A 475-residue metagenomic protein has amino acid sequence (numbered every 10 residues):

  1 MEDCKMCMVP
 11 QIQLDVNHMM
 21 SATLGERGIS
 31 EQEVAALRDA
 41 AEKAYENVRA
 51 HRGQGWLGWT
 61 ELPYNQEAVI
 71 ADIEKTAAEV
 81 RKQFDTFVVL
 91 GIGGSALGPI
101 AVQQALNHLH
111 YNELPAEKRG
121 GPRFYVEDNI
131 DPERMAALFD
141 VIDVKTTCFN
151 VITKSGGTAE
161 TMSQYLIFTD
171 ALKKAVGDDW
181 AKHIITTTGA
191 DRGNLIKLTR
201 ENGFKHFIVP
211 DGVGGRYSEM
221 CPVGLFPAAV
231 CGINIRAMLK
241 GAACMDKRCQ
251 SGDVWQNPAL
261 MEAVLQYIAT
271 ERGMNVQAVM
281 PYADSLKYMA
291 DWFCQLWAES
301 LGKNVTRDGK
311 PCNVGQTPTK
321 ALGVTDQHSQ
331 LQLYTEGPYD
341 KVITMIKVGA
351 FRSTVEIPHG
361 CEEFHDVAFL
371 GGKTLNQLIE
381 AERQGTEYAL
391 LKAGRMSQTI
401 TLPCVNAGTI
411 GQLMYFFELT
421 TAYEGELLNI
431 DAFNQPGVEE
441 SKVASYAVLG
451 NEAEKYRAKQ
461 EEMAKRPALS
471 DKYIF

Functional and structural regions predicted by a protein language model:
E2-R81, H359-H365, F369, L427 (+1 more regions): Extended, charge-enriched "interface" segments that sit outside catalytic cores
H51-E61, E117-P122, P311-C312: Gly-rich Lys/Arg/Thr-decorated short loops/hinges at beta-loop-alpha junctions or inter-strand turns that position
H51-R52, D72-D85, L138-T147, V264-N275 (+2 more regions): Glycine-rich phosphate/diphosphate-binding loops that line cofactor/substrate pockets in enzymes
A78-G252, V443, A447: Glycine-rich phosphate-binding loops that contact phosphosugars or nucleotide phosphates
P122, K205-G212, G315, V367-G372 (+1 more regions): Short beta-alpha connecting loops at secondary-structure transitions that line or flank enzyme active sites
A175-T344, G349-R352, G437-F475: Active-site phosphate/pyrophosphate-binding segments
N313, T319-N406: Helicase-primase coupling helices
T386-L449: C-terminal helical cap and adjacent loop that interface with cofactors, partners, or active-site loops
